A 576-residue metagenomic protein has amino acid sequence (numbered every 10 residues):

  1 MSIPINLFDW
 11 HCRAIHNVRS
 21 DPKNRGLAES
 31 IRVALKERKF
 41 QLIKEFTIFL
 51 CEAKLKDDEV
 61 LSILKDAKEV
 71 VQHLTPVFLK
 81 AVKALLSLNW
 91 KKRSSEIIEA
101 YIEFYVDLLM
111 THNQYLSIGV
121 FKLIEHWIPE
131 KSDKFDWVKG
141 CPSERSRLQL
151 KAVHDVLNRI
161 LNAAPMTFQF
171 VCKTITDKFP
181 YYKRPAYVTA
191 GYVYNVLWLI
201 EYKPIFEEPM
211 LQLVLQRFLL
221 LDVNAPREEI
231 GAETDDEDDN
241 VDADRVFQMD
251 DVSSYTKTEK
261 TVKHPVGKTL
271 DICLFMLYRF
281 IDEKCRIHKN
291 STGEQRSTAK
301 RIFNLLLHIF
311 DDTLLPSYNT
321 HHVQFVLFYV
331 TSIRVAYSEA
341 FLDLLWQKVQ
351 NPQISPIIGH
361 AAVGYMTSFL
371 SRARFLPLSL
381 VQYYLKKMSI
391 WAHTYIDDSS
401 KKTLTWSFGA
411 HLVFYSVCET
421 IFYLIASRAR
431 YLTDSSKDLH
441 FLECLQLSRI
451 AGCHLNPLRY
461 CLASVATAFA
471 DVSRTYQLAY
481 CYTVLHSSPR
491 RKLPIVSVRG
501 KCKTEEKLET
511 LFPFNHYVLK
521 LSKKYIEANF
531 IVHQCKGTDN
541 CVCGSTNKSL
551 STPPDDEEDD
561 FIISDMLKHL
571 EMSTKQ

Functional and structural regions predicted by a protein language model:
M1-K44, C51-K54, L439-Q576: Eukaryotic intrinsically disordered, low-complexity regulatory tails and linkers enriched in charged/polar residues
S2-Y182, V188-Y192, V196: Long amphipathic alpha-helical scaffold regions
S20-E29, E37-E45, T75-A84, E99 (+12 more regions): Short sequence/structural elements of tandem HEAT/ARM alpha-solenoid repeats
L27, L42-F46, E59-V60, V77-V82 (+18 more regions): Intrinsic disorder/low-complexity flexible regions in very large eukaryotic scaffold/regulatory proteins, enriched
L55, L88-E96, T111, E144 (+9 more regions): Short coil/turn segments at helix-helix junctions and helix-capping linkers within large alpha-helical proteins
I63-V71, L86-S87, Y101-T111, I128 (+11 more regions): Hydrophobic residues within the alpha-helices of tandem HEAT/HEAT-like
T111-D312: Alpha-helical repeat/alpha-solenoid scaffolds of the HEAT/ARM/MIF4G superfamily and closely related elongated all-alpha
L307-S379: Long, well-ordered mid-to-C-terminal structural blocks that present hydrophobic/aromatic surfaces
